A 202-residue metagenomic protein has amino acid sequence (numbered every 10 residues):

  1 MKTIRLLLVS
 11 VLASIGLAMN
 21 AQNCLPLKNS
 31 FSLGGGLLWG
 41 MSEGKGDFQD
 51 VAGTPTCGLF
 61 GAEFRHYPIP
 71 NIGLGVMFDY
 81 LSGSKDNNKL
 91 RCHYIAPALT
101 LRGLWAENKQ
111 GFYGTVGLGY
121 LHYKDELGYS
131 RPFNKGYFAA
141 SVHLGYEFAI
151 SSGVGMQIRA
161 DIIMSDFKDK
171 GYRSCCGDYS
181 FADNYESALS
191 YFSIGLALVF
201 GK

Functional and structural regions predicted by a protein language model:
M1-K28, K202: Cleavable N-terminal export/targeting peptides
A21-Y67, G73-L74, L189-K202: Short glycine/proline- and aromatic-enriched beta-strand/turn motifs that initiate or cap beta-hairpins
N29, T54-G58, R91-P97, Q110 (+2 more regions): Residues that define the transmembrane beta-barrel architecture of outer-membrane proteins
G35-L37, F60-H66, V76-F78, P97-G103 (+4 more regions): Residues on the lipid-exposed face of transmembrane beta-strands in outer-membrane beta-barrel proteins
L38-S42, L81-K85, G119-D125, I163-D169 (+1 more regions): Structural signature of outer-membrane beta-barrel domains
E43-V51, K85-C92, K124-F133, D169-G177: Outer-membrane beta-barrel translocator domains and adjoining extracellular loop/strand segments of Gram-negative
P70-L74, K109-F112, I150-M156, K202: Repeated loop/turn-to-beta-strand initiation elements of outer-membrane beta-barrel proteins
V142, E147-K202: Predominantly the C-terminal beta-signal and adjacent terminal strand-loop region of outer-membrane beta-barrel
